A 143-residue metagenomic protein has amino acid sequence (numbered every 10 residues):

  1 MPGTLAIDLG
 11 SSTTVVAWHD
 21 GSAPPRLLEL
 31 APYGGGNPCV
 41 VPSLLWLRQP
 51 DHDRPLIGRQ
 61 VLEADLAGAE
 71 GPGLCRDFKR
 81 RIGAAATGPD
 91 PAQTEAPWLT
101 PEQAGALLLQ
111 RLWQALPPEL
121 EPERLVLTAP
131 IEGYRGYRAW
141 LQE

Functional and structural regions predicted by a protein language model:
M1-P25: Gly/Thr-rich phosphate-binding beta-strand-loop-beta motif of the actin/hexokinase/Hsp70
P24-Q142: Phosphate-binding loop and its immediate beta->loop->alpha context in nucleotide/phosphate-handling enzymes
